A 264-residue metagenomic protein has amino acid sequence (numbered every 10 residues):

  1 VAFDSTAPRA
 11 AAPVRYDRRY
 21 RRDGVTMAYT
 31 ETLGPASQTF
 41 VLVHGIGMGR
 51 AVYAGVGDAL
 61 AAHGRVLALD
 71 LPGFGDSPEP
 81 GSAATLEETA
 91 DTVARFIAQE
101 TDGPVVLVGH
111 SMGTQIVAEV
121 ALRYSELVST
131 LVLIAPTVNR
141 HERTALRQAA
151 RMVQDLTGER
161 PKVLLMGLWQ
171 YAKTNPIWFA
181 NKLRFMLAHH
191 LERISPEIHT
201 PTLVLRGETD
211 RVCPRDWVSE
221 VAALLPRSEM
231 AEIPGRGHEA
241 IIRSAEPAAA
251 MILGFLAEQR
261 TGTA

Functional and structural regions predicted by a protein language model:
V1-F40, A61-G64, T101-G103, S129 (+2 more regions): Alpha/beta-hydrolase fold catalytic core
Y20, V25, L67-V108, A250: Active-site loop/oxyanion-hole signature of alpha/beta-hydrolase fold enzymes
E31-D76: Conserved HGGG/HGGXW glycine-rich cap/lid loop of the alpha/beta-hydrolase fold
Q115-R123, L127-E159: Flexible "cap/lid" loop of the alpha/beta hydrolase fold
L165-R193: Hydrophobic, aromatic-rich cap/lid helix
I198, V204-R206: Short beta-strand/loop motif that positions the catalytic acidic residue of the alpha/beta-hydrolase fold
E208-C213: Acidic catalytic loop of the alpha/beta-hydrolase fold
R236-A245: Catalytic histidine-centered segment of alpha/beta-hydrolase-like enzymes
